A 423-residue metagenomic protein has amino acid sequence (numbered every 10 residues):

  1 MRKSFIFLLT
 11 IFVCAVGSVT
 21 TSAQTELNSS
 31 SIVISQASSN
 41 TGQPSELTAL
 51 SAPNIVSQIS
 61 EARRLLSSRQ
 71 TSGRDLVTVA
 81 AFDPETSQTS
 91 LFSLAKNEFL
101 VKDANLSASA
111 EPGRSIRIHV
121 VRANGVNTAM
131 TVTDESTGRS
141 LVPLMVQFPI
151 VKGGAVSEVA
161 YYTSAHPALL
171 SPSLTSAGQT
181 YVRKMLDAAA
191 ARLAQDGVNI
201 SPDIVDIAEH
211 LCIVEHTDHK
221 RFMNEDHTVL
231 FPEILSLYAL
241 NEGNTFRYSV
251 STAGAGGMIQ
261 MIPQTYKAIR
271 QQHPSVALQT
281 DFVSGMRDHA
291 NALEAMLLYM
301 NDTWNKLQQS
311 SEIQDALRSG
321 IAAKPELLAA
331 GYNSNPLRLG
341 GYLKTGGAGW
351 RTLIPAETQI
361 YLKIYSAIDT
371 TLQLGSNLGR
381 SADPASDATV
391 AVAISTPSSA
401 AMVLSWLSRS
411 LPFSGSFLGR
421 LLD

Functional and structural regions predicted by a protein language model:
R2-T252, A268, V276, T280 (+3 more regions): Cell-wall glycan-active module
I259-M261: Short glycine- and hydrophobic/aromatic-rich loop-to-beta-strand nucleating segment in the catalytic cores
V283: Active-site rim elements
R287: Residue-level signal for the nucleotide or nucleotide-sugar donor/cofactor binding architecture
